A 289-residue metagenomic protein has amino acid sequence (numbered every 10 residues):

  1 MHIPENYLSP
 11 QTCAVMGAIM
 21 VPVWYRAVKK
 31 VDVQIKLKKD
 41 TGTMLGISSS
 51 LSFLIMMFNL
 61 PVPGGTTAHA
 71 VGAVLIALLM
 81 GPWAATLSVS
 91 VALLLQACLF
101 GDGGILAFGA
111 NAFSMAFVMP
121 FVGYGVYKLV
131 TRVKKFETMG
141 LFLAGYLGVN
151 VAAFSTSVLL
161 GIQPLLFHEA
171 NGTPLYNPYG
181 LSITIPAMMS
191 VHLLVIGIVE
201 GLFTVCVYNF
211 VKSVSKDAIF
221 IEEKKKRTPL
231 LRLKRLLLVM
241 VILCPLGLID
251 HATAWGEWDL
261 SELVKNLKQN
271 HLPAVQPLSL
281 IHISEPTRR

Functional and structural regions predicted by a protein language model:
H2-I76: Hydrophobic transmembrane alpha-helices
A14, G42-I47, T86-S90, F113 (+3 more regions): Hydrophobic alpha-helical transmembrane segments
M16-A27, L51-M56, G145-L160, T204 (+2 more regions): Hydrophobic core segments of alpha-helical transmembrane domains in multi-pass membrane transport and ion-translocation
M56-G123: Alpha-helical membrane segments and adjacent membrane-interface helices in multi-pass membrane proteins
M115-S157: Short helix-perturbing small/polar motifs within transmembrane alpha-helices
G145, L160-K234: Glycine-rich ThDP/TPP pyrophosphate-binding loop and its adjacent helix/strand module within ThDP-dependent enzymes
V241-L278: Aromatic-rich transmembrane-lumenal/periplasmic boundary elements in polytopic membrane proteins
S279-R289: Residue-level detector of conserved catalytic or cofactor/ligand-binding positions in enzyme active sites
